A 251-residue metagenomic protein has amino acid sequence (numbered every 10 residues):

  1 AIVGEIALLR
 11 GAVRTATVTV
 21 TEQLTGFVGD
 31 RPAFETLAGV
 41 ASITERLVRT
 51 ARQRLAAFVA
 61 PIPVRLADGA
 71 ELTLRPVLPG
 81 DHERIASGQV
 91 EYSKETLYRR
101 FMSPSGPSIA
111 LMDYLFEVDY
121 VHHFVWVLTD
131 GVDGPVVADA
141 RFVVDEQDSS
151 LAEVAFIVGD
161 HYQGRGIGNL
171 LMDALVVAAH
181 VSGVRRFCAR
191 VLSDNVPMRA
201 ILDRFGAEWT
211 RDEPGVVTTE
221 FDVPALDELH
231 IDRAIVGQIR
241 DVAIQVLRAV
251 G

Functional and structural regions predicted by a protein language model:
A1-R49: Cyclic-nucleotide recognition modules
T19, T129, D145-E146, A155-G164 (+1 more regions): A short, internal acetyl-CoA/4′-phosphopantetheine-binding micro-motif in the GNAT/acyltransferase core
T73-S87: A short beta-loop-alpha structural element at the N-terminal edge of CoA-dependent acyl/N-acetyltransferase catalytic
S87-M102: Helix-loop element at the rim of GNAT/NAT acetyltransferase active sites that forms part of the acceptor-substrate
M102-S150, G159: Acetyl-CoA-dependent GNAT
G164-A179, A200-R204: Conserved acetyl-CoA-binding loop-helix of GNAT-fold acetyltransferases
A179-L192: Conserved GNAT acetyl-CoA-binding A-motif
G215-R248: C-terminal "cap" of GNAT-fold acetyltransferases
